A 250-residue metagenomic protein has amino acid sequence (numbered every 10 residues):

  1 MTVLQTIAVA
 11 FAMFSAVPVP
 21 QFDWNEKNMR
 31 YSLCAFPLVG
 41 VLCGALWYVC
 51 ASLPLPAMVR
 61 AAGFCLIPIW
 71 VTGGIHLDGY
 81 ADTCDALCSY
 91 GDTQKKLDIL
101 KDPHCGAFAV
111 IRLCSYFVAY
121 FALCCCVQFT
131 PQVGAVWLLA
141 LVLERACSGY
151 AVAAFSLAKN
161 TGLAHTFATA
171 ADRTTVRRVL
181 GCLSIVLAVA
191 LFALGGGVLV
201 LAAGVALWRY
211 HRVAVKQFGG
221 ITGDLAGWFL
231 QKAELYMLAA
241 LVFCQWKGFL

Functional and structural regions predicted by a protein language model:
M1-G73, L87-L97, D102-P103, A109-L250: Hydrophobic alpha-helical transmembrane segments
G73-G79: Replace "His-x-His-based motif
L77, D85-A86: Acidic metal-phosphate-binding loop of nucleotide-sugar-dependent transferases
